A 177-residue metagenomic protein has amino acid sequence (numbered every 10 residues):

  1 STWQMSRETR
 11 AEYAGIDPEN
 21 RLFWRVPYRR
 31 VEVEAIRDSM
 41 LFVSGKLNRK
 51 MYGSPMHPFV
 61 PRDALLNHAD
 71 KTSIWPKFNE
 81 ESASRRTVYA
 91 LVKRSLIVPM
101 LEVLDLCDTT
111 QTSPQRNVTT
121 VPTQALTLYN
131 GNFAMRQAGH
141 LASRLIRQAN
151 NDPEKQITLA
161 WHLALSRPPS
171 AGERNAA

Functional and structural regions predicted by a protein language model:
T2-A164, P168: An acidic, gly/pro-interrupted, aromatic-rich
A164, N175-A177: Amphipathic alpha-helical segments that form the core helices of the histone-fold
P168, G172-R174: Extended, well-ordered alpha-helical scaffold/bundle regions in very large, multi-domain proteins
